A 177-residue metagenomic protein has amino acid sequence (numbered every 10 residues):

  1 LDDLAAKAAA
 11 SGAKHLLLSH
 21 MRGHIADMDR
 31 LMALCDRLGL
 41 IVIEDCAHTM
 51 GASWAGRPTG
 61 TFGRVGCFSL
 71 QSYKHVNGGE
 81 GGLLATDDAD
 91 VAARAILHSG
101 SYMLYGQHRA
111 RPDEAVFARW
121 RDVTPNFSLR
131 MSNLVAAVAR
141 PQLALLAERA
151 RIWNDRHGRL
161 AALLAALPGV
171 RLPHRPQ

Functional and structural regions predicted by a protein language model:
L1-G78, L83-V91: Active-site phosphate-binding strand-loop segment of PLP-dependent enzymes
D2-A6, H15-S19, H24, M28-R30 (+3 more regions): PLP-dependent aminotransferase class I/II
